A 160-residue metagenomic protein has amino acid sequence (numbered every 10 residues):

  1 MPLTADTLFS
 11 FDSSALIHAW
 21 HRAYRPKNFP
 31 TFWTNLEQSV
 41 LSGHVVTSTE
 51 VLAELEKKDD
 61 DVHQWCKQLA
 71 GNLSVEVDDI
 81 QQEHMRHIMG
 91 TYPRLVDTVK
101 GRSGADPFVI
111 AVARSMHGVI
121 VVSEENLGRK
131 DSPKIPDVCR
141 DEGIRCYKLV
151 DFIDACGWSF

Functional and structural regions predicted by a protein language model:
M1-T4, F29, L127-F160: Acidic, PIN/NYN-like endoribonuclease modules and their adjacent C-terminal/linker elements
M1-T47, E54-K67: Short, well-structured N-terminal submotif of metal-dependent ribonuclease cores
F11, S48-T49, R102, V122-E125: Short His-Asn-centered micro-motif
H44, A70, H117-G118, G143: Residue-level detector of structured alpha->beta connecting loops
V46, E76, R145-Y147: General small-molecule cofactor/ligand-binding pocket signal
T49-S103: PIN-domain endoribonuclease scaffold, especially VapC-family toxins
E54, R102, E125-D131: Acidic, metal-coordinating catalytic cores used for nucleic-acid/nucleotide bond scission and strand-transfer chemistry
G101-V121, K134, V138: Acidic, metal-associated active-site segment
